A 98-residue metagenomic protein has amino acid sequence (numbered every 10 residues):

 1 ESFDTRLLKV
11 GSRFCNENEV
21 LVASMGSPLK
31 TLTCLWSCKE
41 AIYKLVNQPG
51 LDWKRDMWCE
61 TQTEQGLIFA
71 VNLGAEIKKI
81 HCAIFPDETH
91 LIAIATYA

Functional and structural regions predicted by a protein language model:
E1-A98: Core catalytic alpha/beta fold that binds nucleotide/phospho-ligands
